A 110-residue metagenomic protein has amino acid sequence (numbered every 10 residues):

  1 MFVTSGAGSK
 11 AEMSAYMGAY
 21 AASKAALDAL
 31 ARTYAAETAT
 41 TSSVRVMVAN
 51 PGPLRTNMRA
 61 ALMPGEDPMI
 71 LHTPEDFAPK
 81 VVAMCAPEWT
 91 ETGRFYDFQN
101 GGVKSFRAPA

Functional and structural regions predicted by a protein language model:
M1-T40, P53: Catalytic loop of short-chain dehydrogenase/reductase
G6, A11-M13, M63, V81-M84: Residue-level detector of functional hotspots within protein domains
M13-S14, R59, A108: Short, well-ordered secondary-structure micro-motifs
A22-D28, M58-A61, I70-T73: Short linear motifs at secondary-structure transitions and domain/linker junctions
T33, A61-L62: Residue-level signal for well-ordered alpha-helical positions
V44, V48-A49, T56, P64-A110: C-terminal helical subdomain
